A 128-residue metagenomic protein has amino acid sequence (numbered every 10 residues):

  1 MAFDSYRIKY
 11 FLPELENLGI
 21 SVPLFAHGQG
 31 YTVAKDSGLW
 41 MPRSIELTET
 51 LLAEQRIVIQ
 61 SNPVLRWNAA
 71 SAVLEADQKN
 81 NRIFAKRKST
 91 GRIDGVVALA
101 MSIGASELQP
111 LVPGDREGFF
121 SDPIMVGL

Functional and structural regions predicted by a protein language model:
M1-Q29, K35, P42, E46 (+1 more regions): RNase H-like, metal-dependent nuclease domains and their acidic two-metal-ion catalytic environment used
E49-L52: Integrase module of LTR retroelements
